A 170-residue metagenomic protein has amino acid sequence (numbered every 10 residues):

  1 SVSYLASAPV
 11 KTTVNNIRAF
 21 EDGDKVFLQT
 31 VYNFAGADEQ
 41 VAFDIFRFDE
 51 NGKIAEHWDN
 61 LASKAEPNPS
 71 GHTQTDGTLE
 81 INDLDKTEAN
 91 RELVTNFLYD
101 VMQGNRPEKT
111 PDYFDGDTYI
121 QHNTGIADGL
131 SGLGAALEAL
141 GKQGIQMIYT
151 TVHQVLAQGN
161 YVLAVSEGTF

Functional and structural regions predicted by a protein language model:
S1-F170: C-terminal and inter-domain tail/linker signature
